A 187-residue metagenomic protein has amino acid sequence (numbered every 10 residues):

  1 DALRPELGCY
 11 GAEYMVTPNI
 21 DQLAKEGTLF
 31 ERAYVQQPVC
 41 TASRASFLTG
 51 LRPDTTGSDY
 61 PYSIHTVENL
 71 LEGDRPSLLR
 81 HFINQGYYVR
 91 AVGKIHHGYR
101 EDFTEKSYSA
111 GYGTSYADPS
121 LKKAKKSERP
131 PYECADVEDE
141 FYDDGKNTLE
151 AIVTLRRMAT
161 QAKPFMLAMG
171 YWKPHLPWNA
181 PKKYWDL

Functional and structural regions predicted by a protein language model:
A2-L187: Formylglycine-dependent sulfatase
